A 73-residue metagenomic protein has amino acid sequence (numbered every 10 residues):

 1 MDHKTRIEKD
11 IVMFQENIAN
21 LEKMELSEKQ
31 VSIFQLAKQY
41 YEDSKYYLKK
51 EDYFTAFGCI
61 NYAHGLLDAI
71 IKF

Functional and structural regions predicted by a protein language model:
M1-F34: Amphipathic, heptad-repeat alpha-helical segments
T5, D10-I11, D52-F54, A69: OB-fold and OB-like single-stranded nucleic-acid-recognition modules and their adjacent interaction interfaces
E22-L26, K49-D52, K72: Short, flexible helix-adjacent loops and helix caps
E28-V31, F54-G58: Short, solvent-exposed positions on alpha-helices
H64-F73: Short, charge-rich amphipathic alpha-helical segments embedded in non-transmembrane helical bundles/solenoids
